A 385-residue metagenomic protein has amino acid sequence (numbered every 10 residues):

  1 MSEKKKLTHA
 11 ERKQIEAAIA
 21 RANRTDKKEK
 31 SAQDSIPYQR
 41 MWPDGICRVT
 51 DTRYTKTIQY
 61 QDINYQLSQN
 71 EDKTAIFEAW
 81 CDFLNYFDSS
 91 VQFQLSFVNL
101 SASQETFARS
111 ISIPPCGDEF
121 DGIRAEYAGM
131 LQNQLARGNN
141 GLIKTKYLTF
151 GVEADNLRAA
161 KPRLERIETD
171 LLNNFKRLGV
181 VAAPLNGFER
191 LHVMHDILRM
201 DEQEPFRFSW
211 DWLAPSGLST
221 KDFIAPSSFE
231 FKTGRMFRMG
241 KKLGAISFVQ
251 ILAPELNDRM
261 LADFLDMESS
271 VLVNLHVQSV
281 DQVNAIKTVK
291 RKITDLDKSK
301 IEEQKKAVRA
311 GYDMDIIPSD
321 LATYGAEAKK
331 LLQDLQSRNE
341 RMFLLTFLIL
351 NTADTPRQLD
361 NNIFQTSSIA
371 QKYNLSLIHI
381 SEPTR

Functional and structural regions predicted by a protein language model:
S2-L377, S381, R385: Extended, folded cores of ATP/NTP-driven motor/assembly subunits in large transport and secretion machines
